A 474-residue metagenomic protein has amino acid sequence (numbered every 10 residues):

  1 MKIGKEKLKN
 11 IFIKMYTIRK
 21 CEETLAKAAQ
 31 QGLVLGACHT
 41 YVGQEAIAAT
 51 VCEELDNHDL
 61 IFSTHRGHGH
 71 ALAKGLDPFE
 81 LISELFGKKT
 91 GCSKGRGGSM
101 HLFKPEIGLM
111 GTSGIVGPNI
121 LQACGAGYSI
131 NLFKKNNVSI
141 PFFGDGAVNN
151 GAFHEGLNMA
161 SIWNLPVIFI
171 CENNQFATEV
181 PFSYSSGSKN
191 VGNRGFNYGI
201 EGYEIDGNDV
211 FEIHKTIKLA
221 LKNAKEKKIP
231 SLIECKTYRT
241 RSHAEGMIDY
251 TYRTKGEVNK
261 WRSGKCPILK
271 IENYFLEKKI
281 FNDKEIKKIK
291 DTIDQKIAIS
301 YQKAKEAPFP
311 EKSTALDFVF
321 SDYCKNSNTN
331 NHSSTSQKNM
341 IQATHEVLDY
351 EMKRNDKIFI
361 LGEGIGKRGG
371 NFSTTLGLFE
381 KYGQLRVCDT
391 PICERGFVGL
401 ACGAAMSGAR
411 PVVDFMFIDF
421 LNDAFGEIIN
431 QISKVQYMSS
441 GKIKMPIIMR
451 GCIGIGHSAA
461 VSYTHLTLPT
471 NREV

Functional and structural regions predicted by a protein language model:
M1-I47, E54, C235-K236, R241-L385 (+1 more regions): Conserved acidic/glycine
E23-K27, L33-W163, P181-G187, G192 (+3 more regions): Cofactor-binding active-site loop characterized by glycine-rich and histidine/acidic residues
A49, I107-C171, Q175, I205-N223 (+1 more regions): Thiamine diphosphate
F62-H65, F103, G117, F142-F143 (+4 more regions): Short beta-strand segments
Q175-V180, I200-I205, Y250-K260, E285-I286 (+3 more regions): Short beta-alpha connecting loops at secondary-structure transitions that line or flank enzyme active sites
M340-I341, M445-Y463: Cofactor-binding beta-sheet edge motifs in enzyme active sites
T464-T470: Conserved small/polar residues in nucleotide/adenosyl-binding loops
